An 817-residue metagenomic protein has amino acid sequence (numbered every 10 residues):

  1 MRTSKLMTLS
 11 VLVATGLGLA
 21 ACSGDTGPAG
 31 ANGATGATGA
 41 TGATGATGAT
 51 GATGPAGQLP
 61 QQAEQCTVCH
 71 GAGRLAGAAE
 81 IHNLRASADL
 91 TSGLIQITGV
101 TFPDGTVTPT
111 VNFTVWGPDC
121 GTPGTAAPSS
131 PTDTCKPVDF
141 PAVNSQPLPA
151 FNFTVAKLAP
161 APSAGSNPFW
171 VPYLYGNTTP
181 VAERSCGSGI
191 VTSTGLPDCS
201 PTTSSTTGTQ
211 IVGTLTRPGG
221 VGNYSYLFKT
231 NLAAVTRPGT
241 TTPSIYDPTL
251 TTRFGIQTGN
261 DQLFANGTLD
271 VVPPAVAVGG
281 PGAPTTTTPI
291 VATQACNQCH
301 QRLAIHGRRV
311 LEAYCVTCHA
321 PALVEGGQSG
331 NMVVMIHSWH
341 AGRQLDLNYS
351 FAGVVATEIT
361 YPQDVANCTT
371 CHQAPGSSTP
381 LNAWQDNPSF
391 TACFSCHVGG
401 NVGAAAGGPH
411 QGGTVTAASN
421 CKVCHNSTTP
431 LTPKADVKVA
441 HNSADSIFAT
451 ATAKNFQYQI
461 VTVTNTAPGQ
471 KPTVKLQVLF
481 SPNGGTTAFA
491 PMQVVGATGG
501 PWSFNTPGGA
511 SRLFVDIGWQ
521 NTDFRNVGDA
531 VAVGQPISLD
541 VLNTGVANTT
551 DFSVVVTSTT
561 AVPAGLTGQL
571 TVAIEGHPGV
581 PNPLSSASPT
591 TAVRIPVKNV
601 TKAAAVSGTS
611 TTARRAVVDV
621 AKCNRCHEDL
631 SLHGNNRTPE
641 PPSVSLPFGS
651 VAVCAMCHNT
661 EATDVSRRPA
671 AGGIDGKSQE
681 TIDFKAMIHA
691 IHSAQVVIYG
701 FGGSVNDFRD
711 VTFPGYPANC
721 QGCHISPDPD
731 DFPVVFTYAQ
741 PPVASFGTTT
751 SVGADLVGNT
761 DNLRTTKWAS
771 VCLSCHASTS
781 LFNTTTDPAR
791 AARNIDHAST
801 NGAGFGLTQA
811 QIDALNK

Functional and structural regions predicted by a protein language model:
M1-A20: Sec-dependent bacterial lipoprotein signal peptides
A21-A63, G71-G77: Collagen/collagen-like triple-helix recognition
A34, E80-G93, E312-C318, M332-S338 (+7 more regions): Short cysteine/histidine-rich metal-coordination sites, predominantly Zn2+-binding motifs
P60-A88, V415-T452: A eukaryote-biased signal for short, well-structured alpha-helical docking elements
E64, G73, T369-H372, F394 (+6 more regions): Membrane-embedded alpha-helical bundles of multi-pass integral membrane proteins
N83-D104, S443-G469: Low-complexity, acidic Ser/Thr/Pro/Gly-rich terminal tails and inter-domain linkers that flank the onset of structured
V107-N382, A467-A769, S774-S780: Extended surface/linker regions that mediate inter-domain or inter-protein docking in multi-component redox
G399-L431, K471, Q477, S481-G484 (+4 more regions): Repeat-solenoid scaffold signature
